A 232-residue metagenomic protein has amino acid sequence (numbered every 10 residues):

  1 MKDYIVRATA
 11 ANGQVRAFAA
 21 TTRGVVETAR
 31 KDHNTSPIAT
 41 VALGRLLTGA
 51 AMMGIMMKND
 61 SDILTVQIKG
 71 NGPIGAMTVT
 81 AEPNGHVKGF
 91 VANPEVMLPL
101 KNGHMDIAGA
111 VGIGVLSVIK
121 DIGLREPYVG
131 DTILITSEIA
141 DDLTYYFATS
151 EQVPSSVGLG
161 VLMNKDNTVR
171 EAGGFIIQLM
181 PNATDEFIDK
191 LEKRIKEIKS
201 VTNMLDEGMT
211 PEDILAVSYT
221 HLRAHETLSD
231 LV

Functional and structural regions predicted by a protein language model:
M1-Y219: Interaction interfaces in information-processing and related assembly proteins
T220-T227: Conserved small/polar residues in nucleotide/adenosyl-binding loops
S229-V232: N-terminal cysteine/histidine-rich coordination modules
